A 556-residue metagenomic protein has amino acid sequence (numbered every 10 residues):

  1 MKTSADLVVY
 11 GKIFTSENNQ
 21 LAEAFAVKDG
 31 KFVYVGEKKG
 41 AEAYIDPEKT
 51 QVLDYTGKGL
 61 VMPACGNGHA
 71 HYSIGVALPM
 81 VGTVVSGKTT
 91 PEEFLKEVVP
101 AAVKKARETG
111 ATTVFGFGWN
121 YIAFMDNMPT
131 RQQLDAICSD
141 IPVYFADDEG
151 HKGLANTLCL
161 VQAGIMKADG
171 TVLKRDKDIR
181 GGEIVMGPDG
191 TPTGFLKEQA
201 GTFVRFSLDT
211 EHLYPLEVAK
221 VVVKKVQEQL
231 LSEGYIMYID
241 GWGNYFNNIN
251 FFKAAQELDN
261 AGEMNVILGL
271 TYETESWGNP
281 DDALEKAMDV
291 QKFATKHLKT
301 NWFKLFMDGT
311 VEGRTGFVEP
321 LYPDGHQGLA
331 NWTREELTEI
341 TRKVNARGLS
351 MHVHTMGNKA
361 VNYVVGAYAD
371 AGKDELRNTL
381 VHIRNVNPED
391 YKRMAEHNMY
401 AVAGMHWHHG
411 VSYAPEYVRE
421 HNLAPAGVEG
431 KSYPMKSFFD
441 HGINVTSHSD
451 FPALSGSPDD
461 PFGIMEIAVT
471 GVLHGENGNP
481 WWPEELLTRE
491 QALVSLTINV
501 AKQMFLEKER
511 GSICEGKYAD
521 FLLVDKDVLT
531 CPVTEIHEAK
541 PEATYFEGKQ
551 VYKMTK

Functional and structural regions predicted by a protein language model:
M1-S4, M554-K556: Basic/polar N-terminal segments that are highly enriched at the extreme N-terminus, encompassing both cleavable
T3-Y10, E17-A283, L305, T310-K343 (+4 more regions): Divalent metal-binding segments
Y44, A64, P280-D281, D390 (+3 more regions): Short, charged, surface-exposed secondary-structure boundary motifs
M62-G68, V381-H382, T446-D450: Active-site neighborhood of phospho(di)ester-bond hydrolases with catalytic His/Asp-centered motifs
H71, T295-T315, M399-H409, T470: Non-cysteine beta-strand/loop elements that form the S-adenosyl-L-methionine
E263-K304, R377-R384, V418-V445: Phosphate/diphosphate-binding loops
R342-H352, K359-N378, P388-K392, A403-M405 (+2 more regions): His/Asp/Glu-enriched, well-ordered alpha-helical/loop segment that forms or immediately abuts the divalent-metal
